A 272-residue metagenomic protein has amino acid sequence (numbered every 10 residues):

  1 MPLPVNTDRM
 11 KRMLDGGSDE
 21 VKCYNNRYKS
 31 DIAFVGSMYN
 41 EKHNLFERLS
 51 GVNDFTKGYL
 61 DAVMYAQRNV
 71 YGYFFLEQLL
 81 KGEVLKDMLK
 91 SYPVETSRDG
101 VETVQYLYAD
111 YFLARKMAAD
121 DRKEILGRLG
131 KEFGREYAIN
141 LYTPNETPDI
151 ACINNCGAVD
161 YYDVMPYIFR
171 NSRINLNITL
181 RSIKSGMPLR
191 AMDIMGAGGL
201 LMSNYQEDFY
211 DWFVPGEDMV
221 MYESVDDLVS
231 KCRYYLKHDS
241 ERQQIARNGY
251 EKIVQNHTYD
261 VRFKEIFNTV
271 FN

Functional and structural regions predicted by a protein language model:
M1-P2, D31-G36, R135-T143, N177: A structural signal for short, well-ordered beta-strand segments and their strand-loop junctions that often border
M1-S97, A114, A119: Catalytic core of nucleotide-activated saccharide and alditol-phosphate transferases
L3, N53, R115-K116, L141-N145 (+1 more regions): Catalytic binding pocket for nucleotide-activated donors in carbohydrate/polymer assembly enzymes
Y24-N26, G130-K131, P166-F169: Short, conserved, surface-exposed binding loops centered on an aromatic residue
M38, D121-E124, R128, N175 (+2 more regions): Catalytic cores of glycan-processing enzymes that make or break glycosidic bonds
L80-K86, V101-E102, R115-M117, R128 (+1 more regions): ER/Golgi luminal nucleotide-sugar-dependent glycosyltransferases, focusing on the catalytic module
E102-F112: A short, surface-exposed helix-loop junction/capping segment
R122-N140: A structural motif corresponding to the C-terminal end of an alpha-helix and its immediate exit/capping segment
